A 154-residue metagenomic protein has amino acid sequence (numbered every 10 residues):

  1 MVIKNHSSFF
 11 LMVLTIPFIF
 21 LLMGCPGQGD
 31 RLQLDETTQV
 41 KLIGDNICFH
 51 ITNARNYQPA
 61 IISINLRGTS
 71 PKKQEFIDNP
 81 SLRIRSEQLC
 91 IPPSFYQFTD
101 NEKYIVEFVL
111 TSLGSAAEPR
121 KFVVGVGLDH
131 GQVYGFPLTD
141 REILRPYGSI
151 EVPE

Functional and structural regions predicted by a protein language model:
V2-V13: Bacterial N-terminal signal peptides that target proteins for export
F10-M12, E36, E75-N79: Short, intrinsically disordered, charge-biased short linear motifs at domain edges
L14-I19: Hydrophobic helical h-region of N-terminal Sec-dependent signal peptides in bacterial secretory/periplasmic proteins
L21-G24: C-terminal motif of bacterial Sec signal peptides marking the signal peptidase cleavage site
P26-Q28: Bacterial signal peptide processing site
L34-P59: Contiguous beta-strand segments within globular domains
H50-T52, N56-E154: Acidic, low-complexity Ser/Thr/Gly/Pro-rich repeat segments typical of extracellular/periplasmic and surface-exposed
